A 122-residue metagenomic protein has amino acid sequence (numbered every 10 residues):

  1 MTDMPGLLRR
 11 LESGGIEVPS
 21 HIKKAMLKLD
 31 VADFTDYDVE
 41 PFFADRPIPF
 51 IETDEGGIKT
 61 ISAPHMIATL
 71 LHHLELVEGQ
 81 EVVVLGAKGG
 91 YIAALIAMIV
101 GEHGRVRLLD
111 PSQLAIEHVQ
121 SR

Functional and structural regions predicted by a protein language model:
M1-I99, L114-H118: Class I SAM-dependent transferase core
R105-D110: Conserved SAM-binding motif I beta-strand of class I
S112, R122: Residues in the short beta-alpha loop(s) of Rossmann-like NAD(P)-binding domains
